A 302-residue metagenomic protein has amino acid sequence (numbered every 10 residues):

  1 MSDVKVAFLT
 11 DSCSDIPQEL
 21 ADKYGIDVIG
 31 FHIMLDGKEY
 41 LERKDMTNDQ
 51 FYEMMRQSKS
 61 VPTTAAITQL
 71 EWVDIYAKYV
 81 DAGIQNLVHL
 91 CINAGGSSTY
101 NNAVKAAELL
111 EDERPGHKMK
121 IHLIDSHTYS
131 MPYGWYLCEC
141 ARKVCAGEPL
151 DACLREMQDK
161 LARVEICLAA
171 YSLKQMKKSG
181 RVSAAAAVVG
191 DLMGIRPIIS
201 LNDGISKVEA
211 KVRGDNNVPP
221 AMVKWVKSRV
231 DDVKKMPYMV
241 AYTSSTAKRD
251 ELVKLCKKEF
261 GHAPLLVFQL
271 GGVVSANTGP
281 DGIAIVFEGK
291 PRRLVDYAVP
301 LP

Functional and structural regions predicted by a protein language model:
S2-A7, C13-D27, H32, G95-E108 (+3 more regions): Mixed-charge interfacial surface used for oligomerization/domain docking and macromolecular partner engagement
V6-V73: N-terminal glycine-rich anion-binding loop in soluble enzyme alpha/beta folds
A7, V73, A77, H117-M119: Generic alpha-helical hydrophobic packing signal
Q57, I84-H89, E113-I124, V267: Glycine/charged-rich beta-loop-alpha catalytic/anionic-binding loops adjacent to active sites
Q57-W72, I84, W135-C153: Short N-terminal secondary-structure initiator segments
Q69-A103, A107-L110: N-terminal glycine-rich phosphate/adenylate-binding segment common to multiple enzyme folds
